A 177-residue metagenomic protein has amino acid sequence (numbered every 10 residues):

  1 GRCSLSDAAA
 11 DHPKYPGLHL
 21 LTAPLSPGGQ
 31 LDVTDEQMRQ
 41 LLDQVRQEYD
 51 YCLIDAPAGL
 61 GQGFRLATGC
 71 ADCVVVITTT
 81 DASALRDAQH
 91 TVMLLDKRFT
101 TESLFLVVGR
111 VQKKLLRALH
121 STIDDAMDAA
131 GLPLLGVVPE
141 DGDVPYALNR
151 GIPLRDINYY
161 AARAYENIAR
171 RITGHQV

Functional and structural regions predicted by a protein language model:
G1-Q47, L148-R155: P-loop/Walker-type NTP enzyme "switch/lid" segment
R2, D35, L85, R117 (+1 more regions): Electropositive phosphate-/nucleotide-binding environments in soluble metabolic enzymes
E36, Q40, Q44-Q47, Y51-V137 (+1 more regions): Conserved catalytic-core segment of NTP-binding enzymes
N149-V177: NTP-binding/hydrolysis catalytic cores, primarily Walker-type P-loop NTPases
